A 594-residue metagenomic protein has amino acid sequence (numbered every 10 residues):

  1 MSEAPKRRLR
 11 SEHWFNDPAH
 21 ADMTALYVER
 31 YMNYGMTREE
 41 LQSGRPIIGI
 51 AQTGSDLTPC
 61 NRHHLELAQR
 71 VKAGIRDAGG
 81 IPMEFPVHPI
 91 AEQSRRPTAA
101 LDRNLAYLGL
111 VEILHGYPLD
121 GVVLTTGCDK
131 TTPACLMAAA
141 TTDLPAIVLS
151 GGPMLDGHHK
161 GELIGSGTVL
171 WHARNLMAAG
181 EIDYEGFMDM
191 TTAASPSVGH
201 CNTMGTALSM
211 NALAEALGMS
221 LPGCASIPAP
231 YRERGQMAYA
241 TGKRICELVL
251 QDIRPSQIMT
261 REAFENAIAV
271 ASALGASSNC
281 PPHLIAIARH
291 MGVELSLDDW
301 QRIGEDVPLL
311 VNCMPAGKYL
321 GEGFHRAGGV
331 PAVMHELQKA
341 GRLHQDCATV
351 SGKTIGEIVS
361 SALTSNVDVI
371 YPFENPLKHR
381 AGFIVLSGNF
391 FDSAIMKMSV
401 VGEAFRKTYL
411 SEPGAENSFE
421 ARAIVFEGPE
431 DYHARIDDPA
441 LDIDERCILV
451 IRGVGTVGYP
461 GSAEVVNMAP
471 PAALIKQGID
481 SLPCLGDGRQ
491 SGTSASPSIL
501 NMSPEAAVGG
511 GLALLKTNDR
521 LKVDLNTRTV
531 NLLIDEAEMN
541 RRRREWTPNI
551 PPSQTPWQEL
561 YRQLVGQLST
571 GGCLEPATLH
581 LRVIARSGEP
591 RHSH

Functional and structural regions predicted by a protein language model:
S2-D56, C60-R62, L67-V87, Q93 (+3 more regions): Catalytic or ion-coupling anion/metal-binding cores of large enzyme and transporter domains
T58-R62, S94-D102, V122, G127: Short coil/turn segments at secondary-structure boundaries
E84-Y117: N-terminal small/polar loop signature for handling phosphorylated ligands or for N-terminal nucleophile
L105-E112, A134, N266, D431 (+1 more regions): Well-ordered alpha-helical segments embedded in enzymatic catalytic cores
A106, T132, N467-P470: Amphipathic coiled-coil/heptad-repeat helices and related helical stalk/stem segments that mediate oligomerization
L114-C135, A146-G151: A short, small-residue-rich loop immediately preceding and capping a beta-strand
